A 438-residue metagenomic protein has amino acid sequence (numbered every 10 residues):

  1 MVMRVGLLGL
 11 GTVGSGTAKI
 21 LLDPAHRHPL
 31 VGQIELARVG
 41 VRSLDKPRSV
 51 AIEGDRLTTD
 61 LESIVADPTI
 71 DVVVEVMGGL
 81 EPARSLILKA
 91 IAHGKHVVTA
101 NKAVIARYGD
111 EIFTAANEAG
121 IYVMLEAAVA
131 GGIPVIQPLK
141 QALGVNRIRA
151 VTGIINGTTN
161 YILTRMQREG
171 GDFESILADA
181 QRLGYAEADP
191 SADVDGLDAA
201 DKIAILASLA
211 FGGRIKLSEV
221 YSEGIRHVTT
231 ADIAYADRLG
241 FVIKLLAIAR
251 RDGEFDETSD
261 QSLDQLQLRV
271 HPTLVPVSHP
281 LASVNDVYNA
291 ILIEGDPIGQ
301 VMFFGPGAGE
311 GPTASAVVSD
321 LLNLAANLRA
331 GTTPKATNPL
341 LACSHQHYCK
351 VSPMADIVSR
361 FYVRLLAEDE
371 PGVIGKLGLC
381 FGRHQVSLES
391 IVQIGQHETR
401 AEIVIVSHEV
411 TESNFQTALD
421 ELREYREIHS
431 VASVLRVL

Functional and structural regions predicted by a protein language model:
M1-H93: N-terminal glycine-/serine-/threonine-rich beta1-alpha1-beta2 phosphate-ribose binding loop of Rossmann-like
R42-L44, G78, K102-V104, D110 (+3 more regions): Short, ordered loop/turn segments at secondary-structure junctions
A83-H93, K102-K140: Rossmann-fold NAD(P)-binding glycine/threonine-rich loop
H96-V98, L388: A short hydrophobic/small-residue beta-strand
N117-D198, I205: Rossmann-like NAD(P)H-binding beta-loop-alpha module
S175-S283, V287-A290: Substrate-binding/catalytic subdomain of NAD(P)-dependent oxidoreductase enzymes
V277, V301, G305-G311: Glycine-rich phosphate/pyrophosphate-binding beta-alpha loops
A316, L321, A325-L438: A conserved regulatory-domain signal marking ACT and ACT-like small-molecule sensing domains and adjacent regulatory
